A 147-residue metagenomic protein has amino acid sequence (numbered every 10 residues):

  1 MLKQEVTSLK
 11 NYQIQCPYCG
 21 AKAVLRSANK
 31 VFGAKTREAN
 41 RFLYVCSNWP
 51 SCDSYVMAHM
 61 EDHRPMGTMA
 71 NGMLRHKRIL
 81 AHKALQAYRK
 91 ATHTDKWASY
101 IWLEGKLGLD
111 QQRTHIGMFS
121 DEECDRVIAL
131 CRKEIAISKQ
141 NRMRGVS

Functional and structural regions predicted by a protein language model:
M1-E61: N-terminal cysteine/histidine-rich coordination modules
N40, W97-I101, D125: Non-catalytic, well-ordered alpha-helical scaffold segments
E61-W97: Extended interfacial segments that mediate partner engagement and assembly in macromolecular machines
A84-L85, A91-H115: Amphipathic protein-protein interaction modules
R113-K133: Chromatin/DNA-recognition segments of nuclear transcriptional regulators
R132-S147: Long C-terminal interaction/binding lobes of large macromolecular proteins
